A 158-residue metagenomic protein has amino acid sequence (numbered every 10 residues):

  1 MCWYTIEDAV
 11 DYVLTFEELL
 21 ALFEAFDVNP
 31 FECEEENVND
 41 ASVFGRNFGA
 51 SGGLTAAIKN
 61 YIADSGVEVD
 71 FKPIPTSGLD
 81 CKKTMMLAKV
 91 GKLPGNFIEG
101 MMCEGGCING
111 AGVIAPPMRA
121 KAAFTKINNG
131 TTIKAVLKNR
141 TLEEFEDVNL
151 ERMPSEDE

Functional and structural regions predicted by a protein language model:
M1-E158: Iron-sulfur-associated redox domains of electron-transfer enzymes in respiratory and anaerobic energy metabolism
